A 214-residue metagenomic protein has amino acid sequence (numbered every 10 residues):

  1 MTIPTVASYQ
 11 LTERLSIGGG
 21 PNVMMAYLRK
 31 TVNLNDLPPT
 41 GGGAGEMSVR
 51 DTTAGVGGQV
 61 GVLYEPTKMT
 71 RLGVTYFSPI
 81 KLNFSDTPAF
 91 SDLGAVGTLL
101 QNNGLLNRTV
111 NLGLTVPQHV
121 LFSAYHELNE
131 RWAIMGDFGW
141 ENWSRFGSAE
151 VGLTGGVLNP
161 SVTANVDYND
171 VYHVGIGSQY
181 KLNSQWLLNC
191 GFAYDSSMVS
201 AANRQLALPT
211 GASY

Functional and structural regions predicted by a protein language model:
M1-Y214: Outer-membrane beta-barrel porins/channels
